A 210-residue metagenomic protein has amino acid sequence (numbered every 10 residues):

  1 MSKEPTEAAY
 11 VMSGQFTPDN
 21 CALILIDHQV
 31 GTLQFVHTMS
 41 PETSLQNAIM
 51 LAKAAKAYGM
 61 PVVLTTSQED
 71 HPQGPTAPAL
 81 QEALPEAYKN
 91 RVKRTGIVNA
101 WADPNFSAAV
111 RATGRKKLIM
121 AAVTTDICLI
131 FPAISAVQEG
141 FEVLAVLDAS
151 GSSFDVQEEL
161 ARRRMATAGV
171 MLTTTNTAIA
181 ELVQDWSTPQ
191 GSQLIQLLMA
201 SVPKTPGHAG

Functional and structural regions predicted by a protein language model:
S2-A22, D70-G210: Active-site-adjacent betaalpha module
D19-C21, H37-V63: A short alpha/beta connector and helix-capping loop motif
A22-Q29: Short acidic catalytic loops
H28, S67, D148: Active-site loop/turn elements of alpha/beta-hydrolase fold enzymes, especially the short glycine-/histidine-rich
Q29-F35: Short acidic, Gly/Ser-rich segments with clustered Asp/Glu that frequently serve as metal-coordination loops in enzyme
G31, K53, V170: RNA substrate-binding interface of SAM-dependent RNA methyltransferases
A57-P72, L80: Early exported N-terminus immediately downstream of N-terminal targeting peptides
